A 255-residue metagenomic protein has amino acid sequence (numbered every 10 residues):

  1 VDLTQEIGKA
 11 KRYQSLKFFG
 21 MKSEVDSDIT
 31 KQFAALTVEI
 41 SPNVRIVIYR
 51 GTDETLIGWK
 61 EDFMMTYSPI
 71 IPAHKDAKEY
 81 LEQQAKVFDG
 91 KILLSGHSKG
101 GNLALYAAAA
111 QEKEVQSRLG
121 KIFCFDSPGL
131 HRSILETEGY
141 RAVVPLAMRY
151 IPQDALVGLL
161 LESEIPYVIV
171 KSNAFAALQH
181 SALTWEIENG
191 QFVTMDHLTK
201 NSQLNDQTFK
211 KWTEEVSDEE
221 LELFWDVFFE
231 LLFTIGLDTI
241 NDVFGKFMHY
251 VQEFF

Functional and structural regions predicted by a protein language model:
V1-R45, Y49-K91, E112-F255: Alpha/beta hydrolase fold serine-hydrolase catalytic domain that processes acyl esters and thioesters
S95-G100, A104: Gly/Ala-rich beta-loop-alpha elbow adjacent to hydrolase catalytic centers
A104-K113: Short glycine-enriched nucleophile-adjacent loop and the immediately C-terminal alpha-helix near the catalytic center
